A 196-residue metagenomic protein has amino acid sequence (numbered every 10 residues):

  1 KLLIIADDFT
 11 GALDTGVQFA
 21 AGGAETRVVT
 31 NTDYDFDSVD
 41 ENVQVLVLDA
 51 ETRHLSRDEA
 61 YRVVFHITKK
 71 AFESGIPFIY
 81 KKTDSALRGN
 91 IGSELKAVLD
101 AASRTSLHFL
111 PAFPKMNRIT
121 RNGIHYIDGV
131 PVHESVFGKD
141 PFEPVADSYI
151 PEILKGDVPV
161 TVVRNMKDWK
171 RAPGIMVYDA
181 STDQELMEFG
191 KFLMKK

Functional and structural regions predicted by a protein language model:
K1, T26-V29, A60, T68-I79 (+1 more regions): Cap/lid and interdomain-hinge subdomains that line or gate substrate/regulatory clefts in soluble alpha/beta enzymes
K1-E41, L110-K115: N-terminal basic/disordered segments at the start of proteins
A6, A50-T52, K82-D84, A180: Short glycine-centered, acidic/aromatic-flanked micro-motifs in structured strand/loop junctions that mark active-site
A12-L13, D35-V39, H54-D58, L87-I91 (+1 more regions): Short active-site-adjacent helix-start/loop capping segments
G16, L193-K196: Short, intrinsically disordered, charge-balanced linker/junction segments flanking boundaries in proteins
V43-Y61: Short, structured active-site "lid" loops
